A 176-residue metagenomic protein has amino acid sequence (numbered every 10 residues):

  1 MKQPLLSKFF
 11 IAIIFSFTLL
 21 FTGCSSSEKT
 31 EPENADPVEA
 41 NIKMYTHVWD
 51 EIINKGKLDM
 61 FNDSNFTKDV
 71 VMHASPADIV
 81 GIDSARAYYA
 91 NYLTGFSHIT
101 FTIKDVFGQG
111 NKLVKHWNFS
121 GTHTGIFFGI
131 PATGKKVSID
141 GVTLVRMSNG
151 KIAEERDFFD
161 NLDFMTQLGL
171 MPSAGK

Functional and structural regions predicted by a protein language model:
K2-I11: Bacterial N-terminal signal peptides that target proteins for export
I11-T22: Bacterial N-terminal signal peptides
C24-S64, K68, S173-K176: Short, low-complexity N-terminal intrinsically disordered segments enriched in polar/charged residues
E39-A40, L58-L113: A solvent-exposed, acidic/Ser-Thr-rich amphipathic alpha-helical stretch
V106-V114, R146-A153: A short, structured loop/turn motif at beta-sheet edges
N111-H123: A short hydrophobic beta-strand element
S120-N149: Exposed beta-sheet edge and beta->alpha loop/turn motif
A153-K176: Low-complexity, intrinsically disordered terminal/linker segments enriched in charged and Gly/Pro repeats
